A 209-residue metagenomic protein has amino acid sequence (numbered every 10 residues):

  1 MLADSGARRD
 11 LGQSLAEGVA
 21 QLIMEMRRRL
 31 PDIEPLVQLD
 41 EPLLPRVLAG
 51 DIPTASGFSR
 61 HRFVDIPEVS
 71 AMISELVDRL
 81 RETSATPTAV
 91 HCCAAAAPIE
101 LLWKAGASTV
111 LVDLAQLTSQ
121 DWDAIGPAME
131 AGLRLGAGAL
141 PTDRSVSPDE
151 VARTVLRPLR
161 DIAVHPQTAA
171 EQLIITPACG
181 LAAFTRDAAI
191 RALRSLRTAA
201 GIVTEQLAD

Functional and structural regions predicted by a protein language model:
M1-E25, L48-R60, V64, E68: Active-site-proximal, glycine-rich beta->alpha crossover segments in alpha/beta enzymes that shape flexible
G12-G18, D65-L76, P148-P158, A192-S195: Well-ordered, non-membrane alpha-helical segments in soluble/globular domains
Q13-L36, E75-P87, I202: Secondary-structure boundary elements
V19, E41, V90, L102 (+2 more regions): Conserved, mostly hydrophobic/aromatic
R46-P53, A95-A105, D121-P127, V155: Distinct, well-ordered alpha-helical segments
R62-V69, R79, A85-A94, W103 (+2 more regions): Catalytic beta/alpha-barrel core
V64-S84, A131-G132, L196, G201: Alpha-helix-loop-beta-strand connector modules within alpha/beta enzyme cores
S108-D209: Catalytic-face loop-and-helix region of soluble metabolic enzyme cores
